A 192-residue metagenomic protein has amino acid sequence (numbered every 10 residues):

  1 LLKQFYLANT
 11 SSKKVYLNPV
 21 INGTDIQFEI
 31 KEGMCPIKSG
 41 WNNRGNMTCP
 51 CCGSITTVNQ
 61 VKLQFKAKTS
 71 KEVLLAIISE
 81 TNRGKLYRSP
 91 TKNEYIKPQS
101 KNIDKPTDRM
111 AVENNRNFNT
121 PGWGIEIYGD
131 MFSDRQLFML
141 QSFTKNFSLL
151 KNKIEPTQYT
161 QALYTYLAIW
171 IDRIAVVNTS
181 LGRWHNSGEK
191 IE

Functional and structural regions predicted by a protein language model:
L1-E192: Nucleic-acid modification enzymes, centered on SAM-dependent nucleic-acid methyltransferases
